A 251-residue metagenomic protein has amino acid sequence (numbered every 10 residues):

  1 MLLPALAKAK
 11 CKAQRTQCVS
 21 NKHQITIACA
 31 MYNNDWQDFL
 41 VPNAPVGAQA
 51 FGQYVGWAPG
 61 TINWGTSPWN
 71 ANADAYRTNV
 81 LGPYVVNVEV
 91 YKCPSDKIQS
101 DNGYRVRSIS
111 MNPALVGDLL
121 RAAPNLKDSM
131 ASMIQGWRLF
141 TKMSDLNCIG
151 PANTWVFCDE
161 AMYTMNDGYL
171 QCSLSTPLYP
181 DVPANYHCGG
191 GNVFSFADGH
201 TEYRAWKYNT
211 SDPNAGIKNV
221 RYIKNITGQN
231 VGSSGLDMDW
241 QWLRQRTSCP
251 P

Functional and structural regions predicted by a protein language model:
M1-S20: Amphipathic alpha-helical segments typified by the pilin-like N-terminal helix that continues immediately C-terminal
C18-P251: Short, well-structured segments within or immediately adjacent to enzyme catalytic domains that line ligand-binding
